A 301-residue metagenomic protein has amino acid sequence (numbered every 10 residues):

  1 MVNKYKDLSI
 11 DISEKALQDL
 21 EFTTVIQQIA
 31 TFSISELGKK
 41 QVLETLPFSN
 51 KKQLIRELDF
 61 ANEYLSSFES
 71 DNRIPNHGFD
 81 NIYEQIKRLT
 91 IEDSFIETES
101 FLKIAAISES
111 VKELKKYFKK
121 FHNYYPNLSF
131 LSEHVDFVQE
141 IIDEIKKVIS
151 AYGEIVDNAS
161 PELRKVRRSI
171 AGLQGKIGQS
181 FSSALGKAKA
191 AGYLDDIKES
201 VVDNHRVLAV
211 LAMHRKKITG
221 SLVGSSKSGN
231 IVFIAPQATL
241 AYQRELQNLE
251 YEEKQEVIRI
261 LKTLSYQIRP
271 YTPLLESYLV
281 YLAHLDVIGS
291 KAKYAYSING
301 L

Functional and structural regions predicted by a protein language model:
M1-R73, L89-E99, A105, E109-K112 (+3 more regions): Alpha-helical coupling/stalk and coiled-coil linker elements that connect catalytic or binding modules and transmit
L131: Catalytic cores of peptidoglycan-degrading enzymes
